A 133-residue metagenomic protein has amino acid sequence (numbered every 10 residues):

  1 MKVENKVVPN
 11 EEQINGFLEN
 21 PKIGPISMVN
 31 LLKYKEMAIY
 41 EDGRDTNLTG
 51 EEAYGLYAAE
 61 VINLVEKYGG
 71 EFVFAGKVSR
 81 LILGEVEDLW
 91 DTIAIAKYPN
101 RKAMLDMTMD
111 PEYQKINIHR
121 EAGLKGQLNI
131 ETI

Functional and structural regions predicted by a protein language model:
M1-T92, P99, A103, I133: Short S/T/G/P-rich N-terminal loop/turn motif that feeds into the first structured element of a domain
I95-I133: Short, Lys/Arg-rich amphipathic alpha-helical interaction segments that bind nucleic acids or acidic protein surfaces
